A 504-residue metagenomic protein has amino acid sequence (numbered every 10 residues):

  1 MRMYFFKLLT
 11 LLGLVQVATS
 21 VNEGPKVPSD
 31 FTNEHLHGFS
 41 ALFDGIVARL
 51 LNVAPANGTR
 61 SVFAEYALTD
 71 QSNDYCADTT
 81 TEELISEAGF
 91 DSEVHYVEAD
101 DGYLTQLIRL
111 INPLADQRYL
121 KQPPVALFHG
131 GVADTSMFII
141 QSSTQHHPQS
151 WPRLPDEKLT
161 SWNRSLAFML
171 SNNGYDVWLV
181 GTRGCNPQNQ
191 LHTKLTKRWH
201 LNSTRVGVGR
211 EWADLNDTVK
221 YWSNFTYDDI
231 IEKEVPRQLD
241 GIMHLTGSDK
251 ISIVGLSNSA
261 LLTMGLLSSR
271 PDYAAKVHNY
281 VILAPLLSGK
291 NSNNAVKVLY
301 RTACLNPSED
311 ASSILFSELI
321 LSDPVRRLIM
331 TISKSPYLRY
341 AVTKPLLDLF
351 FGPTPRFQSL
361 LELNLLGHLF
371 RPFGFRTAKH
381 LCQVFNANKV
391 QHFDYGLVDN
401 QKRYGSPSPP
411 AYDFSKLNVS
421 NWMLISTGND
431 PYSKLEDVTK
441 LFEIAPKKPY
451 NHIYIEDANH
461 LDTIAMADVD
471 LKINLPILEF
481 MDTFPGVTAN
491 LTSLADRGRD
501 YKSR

Functional and structural regions predicted by a protein language model:
V21, V53, M243-D249, N258-K402: Alpha/beta-hydrolase-fold enzymes
T79-Q117: N-terminal cap/lid segment of alpha/beta-hydrolase-fold proteins
I111-K194: Short, surface-exposed "cap/lid" segments of acyl-processing enzymes
W212-Y221, D229-I251: Conserved acidic catalytic loop of the alpha/beta-hydrolase fold
L417-N418, M423-S426, D430: Short beta-strand/loop motif that positions the catalytic acidic residue of the alpha/beta-hydrolase fold
P431-D437: Conserved alpha/beta-hydrolase "acid-adjacent" motif
E443-L461: Catalytic histidine neighborhood in serine/cysteine hydrolases with alpha/beta-hydrolase-type architecture
A458-D470: Catalytic histidine-centered segment of alpha/beta-hydrolase-like enzymes
